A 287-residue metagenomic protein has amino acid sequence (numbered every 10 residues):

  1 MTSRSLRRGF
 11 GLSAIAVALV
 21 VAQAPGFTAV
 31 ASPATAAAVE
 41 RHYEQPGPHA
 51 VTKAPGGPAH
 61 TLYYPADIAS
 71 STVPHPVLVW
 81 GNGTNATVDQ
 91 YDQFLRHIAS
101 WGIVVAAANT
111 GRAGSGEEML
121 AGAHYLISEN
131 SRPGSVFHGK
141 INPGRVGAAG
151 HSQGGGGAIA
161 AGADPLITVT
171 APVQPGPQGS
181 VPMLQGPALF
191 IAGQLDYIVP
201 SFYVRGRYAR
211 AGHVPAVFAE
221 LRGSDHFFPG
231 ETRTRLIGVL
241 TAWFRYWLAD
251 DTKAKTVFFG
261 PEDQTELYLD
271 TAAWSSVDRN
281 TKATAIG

Functional and structural regions predicted by a protein language model:
M1-P33: Secretory targeting and sorting signals
S32-P74, P165: Short conserved active-site loop signatures built around small residues
D67-P74, E117-G156, K253: Gly/Ser-rich "nucleophile elbow"/oxyanion-hole loop immediately N-terminal to the catalytic nucleophile in hydrolases
T72-G83: Short beta-strand element of the alpha/beta-hydrolase
D89-A108: Short amphipathic alpha-helix adjacent to the substrate-entry channel of hydrolases
L184, F190-A192: Short beta-strand/loop motif that positions the catalytic acidic residue of the alpha/beta-hydrolase fold
V199-R210: Short alpha-helix in the alpha/beta-hydrolase fold that links the catalytic acid
G223, T232-G287: Alpha/beta-hydrolase-fold serine-hydrolase catalytic core, especially in secreted/extracellular enzymes
